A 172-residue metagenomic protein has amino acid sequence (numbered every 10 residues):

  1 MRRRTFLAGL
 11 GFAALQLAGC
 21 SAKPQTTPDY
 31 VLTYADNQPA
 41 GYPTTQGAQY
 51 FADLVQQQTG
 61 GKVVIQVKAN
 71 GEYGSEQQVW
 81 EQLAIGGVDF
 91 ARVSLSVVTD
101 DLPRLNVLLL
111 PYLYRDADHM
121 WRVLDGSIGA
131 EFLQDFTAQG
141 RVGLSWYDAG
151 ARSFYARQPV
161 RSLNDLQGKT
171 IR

Functional and structural regions predicted by a protein language model:
M1-V31: Short, low-complexity disordered leader/linker segments with a strong preference for bacterial N-terminal type II
T5, L10, K62, G87 (+1 more regions): Conserved functional loop/turn residues at catalytic and ligand-binding sites
C20-D36, Q56-V64, T137, P159-T170: Immediate post-signal peptide segment of exported/extracytoplasmic ligand-binding proteins
T33-Y50, N70-G74: Extracytoplasmic "Venus flytrap"
G47-A48, A52-T59: Beta-barrel outer-membrane channel/assembly domains of diderm bacteria
D53, A84, D89, S94-R172: Contiguous mixed-secondary-structure segments that line small-molecule binding/active-site clefts of soluble domains
I65-G74, T170-R172: Short beta-strand-to-loop elements that line the ligand-binding cleft of bilobed periplasmic-binding protein-like
E76-W80: Short, hydrophobic alpha-helical packing/hinge segments within bilobed ligand-binding/sensory domains
